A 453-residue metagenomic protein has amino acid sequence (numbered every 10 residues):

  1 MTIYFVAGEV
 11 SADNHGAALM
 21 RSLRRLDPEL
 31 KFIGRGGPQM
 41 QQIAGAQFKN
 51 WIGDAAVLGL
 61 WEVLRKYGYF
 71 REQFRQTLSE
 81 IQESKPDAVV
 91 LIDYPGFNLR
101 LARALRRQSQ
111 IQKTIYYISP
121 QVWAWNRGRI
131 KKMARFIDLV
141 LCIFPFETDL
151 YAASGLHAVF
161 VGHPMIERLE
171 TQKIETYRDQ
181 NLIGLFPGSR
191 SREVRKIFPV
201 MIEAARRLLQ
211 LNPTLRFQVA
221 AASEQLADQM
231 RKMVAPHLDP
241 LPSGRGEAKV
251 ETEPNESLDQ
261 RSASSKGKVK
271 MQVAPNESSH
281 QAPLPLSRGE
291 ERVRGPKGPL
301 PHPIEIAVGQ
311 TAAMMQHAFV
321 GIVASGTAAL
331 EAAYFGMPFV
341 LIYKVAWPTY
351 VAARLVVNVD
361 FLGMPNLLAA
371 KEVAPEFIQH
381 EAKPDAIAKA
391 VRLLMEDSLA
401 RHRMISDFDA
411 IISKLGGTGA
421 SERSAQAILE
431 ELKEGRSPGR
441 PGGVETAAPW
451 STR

Functional and structural regions predicted by a protein language model:
M1-R453: Nucleotide-activated sugar donor-binding and catalytic core shared by glycosyltransferases and related lipid-linked
